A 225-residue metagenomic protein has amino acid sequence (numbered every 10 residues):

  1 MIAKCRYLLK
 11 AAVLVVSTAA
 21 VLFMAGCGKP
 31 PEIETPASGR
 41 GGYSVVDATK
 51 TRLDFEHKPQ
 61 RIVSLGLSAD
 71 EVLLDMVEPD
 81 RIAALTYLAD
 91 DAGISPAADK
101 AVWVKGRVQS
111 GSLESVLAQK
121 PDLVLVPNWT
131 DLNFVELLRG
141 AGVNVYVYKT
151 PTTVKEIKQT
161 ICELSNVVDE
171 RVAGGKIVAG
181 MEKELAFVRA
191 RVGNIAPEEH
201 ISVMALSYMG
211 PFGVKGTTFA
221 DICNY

Functional and structural regions predicted by a protein language model:
K4-C5, K10, G26-D70, V172-M204: Bacterial Sec-exported substrate-binding components of ABC uptake systems
A11-F23: Bacterial N-terminal signal peptides
R40, A48-K50, H57-Q60, V77 (+5 more regions): Extracytoplasmic
R61-Q119, L123-N128: A short, structured surface patch at a secondary-structure boundary
V72-L73, F134, L138, F219: Hydrophobic packing residues within well-ordered alpha-helices of enzyme cores
A89-G93, K215-Y225: Alpha-helical, coiled-coil/dimerization segments enriched in small aliphatic residues
L113-L117, V135, A220: Short hydrophobic/charged patches on amphipathic alpha-helices used for structural packing and interfaces
N133-V214: Extracytoplasmic substrate-binding proteins
